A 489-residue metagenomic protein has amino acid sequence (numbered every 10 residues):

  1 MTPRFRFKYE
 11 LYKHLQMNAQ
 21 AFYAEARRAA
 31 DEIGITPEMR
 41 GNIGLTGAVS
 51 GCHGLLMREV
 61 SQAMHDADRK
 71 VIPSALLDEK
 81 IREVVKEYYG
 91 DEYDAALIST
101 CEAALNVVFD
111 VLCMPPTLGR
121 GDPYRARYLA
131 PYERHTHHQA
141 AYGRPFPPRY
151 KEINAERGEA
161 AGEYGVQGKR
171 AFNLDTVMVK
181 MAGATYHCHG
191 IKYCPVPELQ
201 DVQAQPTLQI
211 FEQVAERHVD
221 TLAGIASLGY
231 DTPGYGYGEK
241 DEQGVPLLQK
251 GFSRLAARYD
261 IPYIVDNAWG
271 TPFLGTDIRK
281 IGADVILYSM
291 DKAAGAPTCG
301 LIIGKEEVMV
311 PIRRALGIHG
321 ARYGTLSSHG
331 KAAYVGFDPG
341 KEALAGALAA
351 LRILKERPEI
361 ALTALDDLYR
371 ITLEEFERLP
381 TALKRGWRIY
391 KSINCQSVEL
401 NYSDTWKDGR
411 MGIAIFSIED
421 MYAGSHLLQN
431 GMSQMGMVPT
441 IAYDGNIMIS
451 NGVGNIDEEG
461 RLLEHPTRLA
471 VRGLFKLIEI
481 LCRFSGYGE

Functional and structural regions predicted by a protein language model:
M1-A75, I81-K86, G90-D91, M437-Y443 (+2 more regions): N-terminal "arm"/small-domain region of PLP-dependent enzymes with the aminotransferase-like
T2-A21, Y369-I480: Conserved C-terminal alpha-helix-loop-beta "cap" of PLP-dependent enzymes that closes/shapes the active-site mouth
Y23, V84-Y88, D94-A343, A347 (+5 more regions): Conserved PLP-enzyme active-site core in the AAT-like
L55-M57, S327-G412: Structural motif of enzymes handling amino- and sulfur-group chemistry
D444, R483-E489: Phosphate-moiety recognition in structured ligand-binding domains
